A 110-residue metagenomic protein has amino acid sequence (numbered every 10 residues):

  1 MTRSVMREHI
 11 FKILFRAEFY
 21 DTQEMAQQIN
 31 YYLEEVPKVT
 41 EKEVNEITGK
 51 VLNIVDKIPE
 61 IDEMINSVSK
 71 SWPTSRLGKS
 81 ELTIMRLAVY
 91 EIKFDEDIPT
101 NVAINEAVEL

Functional and structural regions predicted by a protein language model:
M1-L110: N-terminal interaction/assembly modules
